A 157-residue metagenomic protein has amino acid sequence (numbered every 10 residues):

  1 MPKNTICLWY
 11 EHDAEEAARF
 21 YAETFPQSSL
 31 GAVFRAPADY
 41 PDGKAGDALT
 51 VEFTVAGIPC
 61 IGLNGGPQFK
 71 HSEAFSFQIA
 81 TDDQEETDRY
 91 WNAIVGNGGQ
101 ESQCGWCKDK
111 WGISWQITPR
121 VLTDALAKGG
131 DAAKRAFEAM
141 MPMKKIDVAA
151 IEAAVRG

Functional and structural regions predicted by a protein language model:
M1-P2, F69-H71: Short, flexible turn/loop "capping" segments at secondary-structure junctions
T5-C7, T50, S76-Q78: Short aromatic/hydrophobic contact patches that present stacked aromatics for nucleic-acid/ligand binding
L8-G57: Core segments of cupin and vicinal oxygen chelate
Y10, A14, T24, V55-P59 (+4 more regions): Vicinal oxygen chelate
Y40, E73, R156-G157: A charge-rich, low-complexity, intrinsically flexible signal that marks solvent-exposed coils, linkers, repeats
N64-P67: Short beta-strand/turn micro-motifs at beta-sheet edges
D131-G157: C-terminal cap/linker of serine protease catalytic domains
